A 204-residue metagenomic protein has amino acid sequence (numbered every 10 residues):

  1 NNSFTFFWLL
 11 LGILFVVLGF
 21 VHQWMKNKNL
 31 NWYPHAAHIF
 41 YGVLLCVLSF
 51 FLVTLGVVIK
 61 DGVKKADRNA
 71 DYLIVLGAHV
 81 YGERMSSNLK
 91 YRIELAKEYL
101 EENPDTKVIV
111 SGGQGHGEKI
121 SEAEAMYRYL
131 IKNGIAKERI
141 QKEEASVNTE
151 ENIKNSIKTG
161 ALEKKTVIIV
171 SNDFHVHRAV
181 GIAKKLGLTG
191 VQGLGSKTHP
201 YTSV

Functional and structural regions predicted by a protein language model:
N1-K26: Membrane-embedded alpha-helical segments of integral membrane proteins
L9-G12, P34, A96: A signal for specific C-terminal beta-sheet/loop modules enriched in small/flexible residues with GP/PG/PP motifs
V21-K26, F50-V58: Membrane-water interface at transmembrane helix exits
W24-A37: Membrane-interface helix-boundary motifs at transmembrane edges
P34-G56: Internal/C-terminal transmembrane anchor helices
C46, V53-S203: A structural signal for short, hydrophobic/glycine-enriched beta-strand patches
